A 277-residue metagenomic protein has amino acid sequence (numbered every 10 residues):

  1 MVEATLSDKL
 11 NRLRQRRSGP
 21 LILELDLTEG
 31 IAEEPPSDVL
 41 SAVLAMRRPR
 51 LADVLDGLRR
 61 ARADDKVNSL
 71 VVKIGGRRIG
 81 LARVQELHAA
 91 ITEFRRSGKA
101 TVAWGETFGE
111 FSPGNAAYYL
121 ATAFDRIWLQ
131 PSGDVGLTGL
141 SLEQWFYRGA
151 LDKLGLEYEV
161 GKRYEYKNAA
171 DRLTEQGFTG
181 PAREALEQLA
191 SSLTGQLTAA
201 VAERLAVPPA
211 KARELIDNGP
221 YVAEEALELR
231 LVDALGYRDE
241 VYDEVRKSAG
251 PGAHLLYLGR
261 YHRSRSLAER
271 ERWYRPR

Functional and structural regions predicted by a protein language model:
M1-L205, R246-R277: Small-residue-centered hinge/linker elements
E110-S112, E214-D217: A glycine-rich, coil/turn loop motif that links secondary-structure elements
W128-L129, V232-R238: Short acidic-hydrophobic, aromatic-tinged amphipathic segments that line or gate anion-handling sites
F146, Y221, E240: Residue-level recognition of oxygen-bearing side chains
V201-L215: Secondary-structure end/capping motifs
D217-E224: Extended, domain-scale alpha-helical bundle/helix-rich regions
D239-K247: A ligand-binding cleft/hinge motif common to bilobed small-molecule-binding domains
